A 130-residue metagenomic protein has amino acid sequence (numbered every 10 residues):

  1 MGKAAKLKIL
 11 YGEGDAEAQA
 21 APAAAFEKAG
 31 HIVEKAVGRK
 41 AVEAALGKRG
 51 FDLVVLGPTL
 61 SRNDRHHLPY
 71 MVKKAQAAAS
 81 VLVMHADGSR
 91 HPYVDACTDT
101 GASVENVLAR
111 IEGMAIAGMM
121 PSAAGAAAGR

Functional and structural regions predicted by a protein language model:
G2-A5, Q76: Short, flexible coil/linker segments at domain boundaries that flank nucleotide/cofactor-interacting
K6-A16, P22-F26, V54: Conserved acidic segment of CheY-like receiver
G12-E13, G57, S80-D87: Short beta-strand elements of ligand-binding domains
A29-V33: A generic structural motif
K35-L53: Acidic, metal-coordinating helix/loop segments flanking the phosphotransfer/catalytic sites of two-component signaling
G47-R49, M71-A78, D87: Conserved phosphotransfer cores of two-component systems
V54-Q76: Conserved phosphotransfer microenvironments
L82-R130: Output/docking surface of receiver
